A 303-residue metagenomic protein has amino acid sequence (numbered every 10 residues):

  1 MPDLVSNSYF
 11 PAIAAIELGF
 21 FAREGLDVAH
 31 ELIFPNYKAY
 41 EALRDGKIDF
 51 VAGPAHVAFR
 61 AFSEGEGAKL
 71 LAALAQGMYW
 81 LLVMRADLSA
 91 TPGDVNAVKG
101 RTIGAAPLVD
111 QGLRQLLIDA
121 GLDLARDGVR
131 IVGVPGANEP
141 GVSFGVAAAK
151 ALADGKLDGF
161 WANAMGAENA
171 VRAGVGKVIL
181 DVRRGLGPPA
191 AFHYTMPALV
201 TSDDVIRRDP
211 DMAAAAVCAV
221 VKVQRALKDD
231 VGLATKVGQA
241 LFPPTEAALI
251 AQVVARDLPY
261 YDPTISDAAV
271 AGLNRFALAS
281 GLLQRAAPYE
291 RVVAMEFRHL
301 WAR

Functional and structural regions predicted by a protein language model:
M1-L18, R23-E24, V28-A29, Y79-R172 (+2 more regions): Bilobed "Venus flytrap"/periplasmic-binding protein-like clamshell domains and structurally analogous long
E31-I33: Extended, low-complexity alpha-biased scaffolding regions
A42-R44, A61, V98, L152-A153: Hydrophobic residues within well-ordered alpha-helices
D49-F50, L70, D158-G159: Short, Asp-centered acidic motifs that coordinate Mg2+ and/or phosphate in catalytic or ligand-binding sites
H56, P140-Q239: Pocket-lining segment of extracytoplasmic ligand-binding domains
L71-A72, G77-P92, Y194-R207: Hydrophobic/proline-rich hinge and linker segments of small-molecule sensing/allosteric domains, predominantly
R207-Q284: Secondary-structure end/capping motifs
A277-R303: Conserved C-terminal helix/tail region of periplasmic/extracytoplasmic solute-binding proteins
